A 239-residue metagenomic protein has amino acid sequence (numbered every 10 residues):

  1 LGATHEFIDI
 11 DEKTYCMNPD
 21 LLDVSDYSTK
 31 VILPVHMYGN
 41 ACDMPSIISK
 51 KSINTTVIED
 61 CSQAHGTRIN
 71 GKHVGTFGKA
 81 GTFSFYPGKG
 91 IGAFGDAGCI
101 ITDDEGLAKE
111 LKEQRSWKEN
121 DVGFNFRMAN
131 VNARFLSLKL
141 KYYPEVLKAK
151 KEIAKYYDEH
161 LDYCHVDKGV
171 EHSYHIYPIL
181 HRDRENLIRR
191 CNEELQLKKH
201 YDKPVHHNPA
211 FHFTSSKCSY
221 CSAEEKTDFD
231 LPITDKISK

Functional and structural regions predicted by a protein language model:
G2: Structured binding elements
E6-D9, K79: Conserved donor nucleotide-binding strand/loop of the catalytic core
D9, D20, V31-V35, N40-S46 (+2 more regions): PLP-dependent aminotransferase class I/II
K13-A93, C99-I101, G106: Active-site phosphate-binding strand-loop segment of PLP-dependent enzymes
G78, A93-G95, H172, K236-I237: Short, solvent-exposed loop/turn segments at the edges of secondary structure
